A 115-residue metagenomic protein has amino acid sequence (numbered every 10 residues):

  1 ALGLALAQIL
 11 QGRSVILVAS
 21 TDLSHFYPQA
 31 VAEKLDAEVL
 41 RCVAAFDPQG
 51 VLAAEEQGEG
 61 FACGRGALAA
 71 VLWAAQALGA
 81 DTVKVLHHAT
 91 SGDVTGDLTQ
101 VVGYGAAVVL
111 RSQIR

Functional and structural regions predicted by a protein language model:
A1-I16, F26-R115: Flexible, D/E/H-enriched segments
V18-S20: Active-site neighborhood of phospho(di)ester-bond hydrolases with catalytic His/Asp-centered motifs
D22-S24: Catalytic metal-binding/acid-base residues of hydrolase active sites
